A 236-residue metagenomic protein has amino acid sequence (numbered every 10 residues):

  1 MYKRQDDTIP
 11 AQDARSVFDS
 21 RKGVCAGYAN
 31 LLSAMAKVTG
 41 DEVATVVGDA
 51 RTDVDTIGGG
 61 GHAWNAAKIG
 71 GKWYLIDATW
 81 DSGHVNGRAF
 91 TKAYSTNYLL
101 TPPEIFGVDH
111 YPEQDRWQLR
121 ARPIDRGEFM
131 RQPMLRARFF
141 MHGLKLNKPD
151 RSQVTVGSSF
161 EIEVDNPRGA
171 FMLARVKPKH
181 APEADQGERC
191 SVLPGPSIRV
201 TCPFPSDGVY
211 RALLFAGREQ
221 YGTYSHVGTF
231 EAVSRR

Functional and structural regions predicted by a protein language model:
M1-V24, N30-S33: Secondary-structure boundary elements
K3, K22, K37, K68 (+4 more regions): Context-gated lysine
R15-S16, A36-E42, M134-R136: N-terminal start-of-chain detector that recognizes signal peptides and the immediate post-cleavage beginning
S20-A36, W117-R122, R126, M130: Short low-complexity stretches enriched in small and charged residues
N30-F106: Hydrophobic/aromatic-rich core segments of domains that either
V85-R236: Alpha-helical and coiled-coil interaction segments, frequently adjacent to or embedded within charge-biased
